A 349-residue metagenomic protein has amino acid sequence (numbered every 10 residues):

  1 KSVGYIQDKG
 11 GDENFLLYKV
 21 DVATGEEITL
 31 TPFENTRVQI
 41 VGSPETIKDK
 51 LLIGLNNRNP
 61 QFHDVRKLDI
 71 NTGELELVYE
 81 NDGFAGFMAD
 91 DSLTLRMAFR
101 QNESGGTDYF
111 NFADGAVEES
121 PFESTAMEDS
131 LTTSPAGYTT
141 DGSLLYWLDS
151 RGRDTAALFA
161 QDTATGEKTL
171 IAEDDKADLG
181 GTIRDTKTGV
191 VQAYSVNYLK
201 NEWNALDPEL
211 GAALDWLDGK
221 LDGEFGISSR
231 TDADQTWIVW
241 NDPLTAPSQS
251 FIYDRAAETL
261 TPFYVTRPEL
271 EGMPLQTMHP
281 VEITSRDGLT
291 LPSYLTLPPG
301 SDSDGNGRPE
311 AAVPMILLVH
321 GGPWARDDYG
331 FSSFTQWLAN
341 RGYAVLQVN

Functional and structural regions predicted by a protein language model:
K1-W237, D242-A246, Y253-A257, M273: Beta-propeller folds
G226-N349: Serine-hydrolase catalytic core recognition
